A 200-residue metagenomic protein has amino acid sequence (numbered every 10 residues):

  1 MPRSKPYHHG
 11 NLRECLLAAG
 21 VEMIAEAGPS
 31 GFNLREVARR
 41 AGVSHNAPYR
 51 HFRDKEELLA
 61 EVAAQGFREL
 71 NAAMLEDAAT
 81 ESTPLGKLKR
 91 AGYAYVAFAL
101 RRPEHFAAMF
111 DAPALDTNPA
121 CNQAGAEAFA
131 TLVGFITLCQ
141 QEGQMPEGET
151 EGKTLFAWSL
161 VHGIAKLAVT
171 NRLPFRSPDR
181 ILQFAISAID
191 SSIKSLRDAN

Functional and structural regions predicted by a protein language model:
M1-N11, E81, R197-N200: N-terminal intrinsically disordered/low-complexity leader segments
L12-V21, V37, V62-G66, L70 (+2 more regions): Generic hydrophobic, amphipathic alpha-helix propensity
C15, A19, M23-E57, E61: Helix-turn-helix
E61, L75-H105, T154-A157: Hydrophobic alpha-helical connector segments
A64-L88, Q123-A124, T137-L138: Amphipathic alpha-helical linker/stalk segments
L100-D116, K166-P174: Amphipathic alpha-helical segments used for helix-helix packing
T117-E142, E151-F156, Q183-S191: Amphipathic alpha-helical packing segments from all-alpha helical-bundle domains
L138, W158-R176, S191-N200: Amphipathic C-terminal alpha-helical segment
